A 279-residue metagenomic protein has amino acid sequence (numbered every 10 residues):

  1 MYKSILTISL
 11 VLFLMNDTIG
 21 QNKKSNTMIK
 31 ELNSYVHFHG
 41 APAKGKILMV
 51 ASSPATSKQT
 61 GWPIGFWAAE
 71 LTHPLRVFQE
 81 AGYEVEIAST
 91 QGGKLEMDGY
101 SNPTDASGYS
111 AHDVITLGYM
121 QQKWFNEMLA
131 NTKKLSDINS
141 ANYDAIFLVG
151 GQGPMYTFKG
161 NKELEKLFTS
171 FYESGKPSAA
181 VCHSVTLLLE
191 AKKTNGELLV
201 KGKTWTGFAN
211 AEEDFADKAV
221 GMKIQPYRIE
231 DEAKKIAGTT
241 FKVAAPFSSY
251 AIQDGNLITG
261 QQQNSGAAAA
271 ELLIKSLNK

Functional and structural regions predicted by a protein language model:
M1-K24: Bacterial Sec-dependent N-terminal signal peptides
Q21-S174, T186-K279: Extended, subdomain-level signal for the structured scaffold at the beginning of enzyme domains
S178: Glycine- and acidic-residue-rich phosphate-binding/metal-coordinating active-site segment common to enzymes that handle
V181-S184: Short, thiol/selenol-centered motifs that function as redox-active sites or metal-ligating centers
